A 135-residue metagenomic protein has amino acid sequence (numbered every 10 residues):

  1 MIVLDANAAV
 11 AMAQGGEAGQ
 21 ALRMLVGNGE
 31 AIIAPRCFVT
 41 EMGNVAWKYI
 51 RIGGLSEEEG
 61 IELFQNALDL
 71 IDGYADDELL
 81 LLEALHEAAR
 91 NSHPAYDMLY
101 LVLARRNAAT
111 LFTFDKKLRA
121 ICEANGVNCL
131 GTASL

Functional and structural regions predicted by a protein language model:
M1, M24, L101-L135: Acidic, PIN/NYN-like endoribonuclease modules and their adjacent C-terminal/linker elements
M1-C37, Y49-E62: Short, well-structured N-terminal submotif of metal-dependent ribonuclease cores
D5, E41, D97, D115: Acidic active-site catalytic centers that drive phospho-/nucleotidyl reactions and related ester hydrolyses
A8-A9, F38, L80, Y100 (+1 more regions): Alpha-helix capping/helix-boundary segments
A21, E41, E83, A120-I121: Phosphate- and divalent-cation-binding pockets in alpha/beta enzyme and binding domains that engage nucleotide-derived
G43-A75, E83: Active-site-proximal, substrate-binding regions of enzyme catalytic domains and RNA-binding/basic surfaces
G54-L55, H93, V127: Helix N-cap/coil-helix junction residues
D72-F114: Active-site neighborhoods of divalent-metal-dependent phosphate/nucleic-acid chemistry enzymes
